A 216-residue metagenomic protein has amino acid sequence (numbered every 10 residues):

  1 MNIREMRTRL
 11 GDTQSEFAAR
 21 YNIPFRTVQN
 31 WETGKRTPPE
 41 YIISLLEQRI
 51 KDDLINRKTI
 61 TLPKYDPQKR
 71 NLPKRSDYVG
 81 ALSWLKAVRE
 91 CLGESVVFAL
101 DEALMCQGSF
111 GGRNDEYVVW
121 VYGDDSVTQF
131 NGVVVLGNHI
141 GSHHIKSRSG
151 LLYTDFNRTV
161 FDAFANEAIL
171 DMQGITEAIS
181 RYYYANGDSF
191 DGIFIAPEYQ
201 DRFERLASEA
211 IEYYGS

Functional and structural regions predicted by a protein language model:
N2-E16: Short basic helix-loop element that most often maps to the first helix and adjoining turn of HTH DNA-binding modules
I3, F17-A18, V28-W31: Conserved hydrophobic/aromatic packing and binding residues within compact polymer-binding modules
T8, N22, T33-K35, I43: Residue-level detection of the helix-turn-helix DNA-binding "recognition helix"
T13, P24-T27, P39: Short coil turns linking two alpha-helices in DNA-binding domains
Q29, F161-A165, T176-S180: Amphipathic alpha-helical segments within well-ordered protein domains
E40-K58: DNA major-groove recognition helix of helix-turn-helix/homeodomain DNA-binding modules
K58-Y153, I169-P197, E212-G215: Short gly/ser-rich loop at a beta-strand->alpha-helix junction or flexible surface loop bordering the NTP-binding
D201-S216: Long, charge-rich low-complexity segments
